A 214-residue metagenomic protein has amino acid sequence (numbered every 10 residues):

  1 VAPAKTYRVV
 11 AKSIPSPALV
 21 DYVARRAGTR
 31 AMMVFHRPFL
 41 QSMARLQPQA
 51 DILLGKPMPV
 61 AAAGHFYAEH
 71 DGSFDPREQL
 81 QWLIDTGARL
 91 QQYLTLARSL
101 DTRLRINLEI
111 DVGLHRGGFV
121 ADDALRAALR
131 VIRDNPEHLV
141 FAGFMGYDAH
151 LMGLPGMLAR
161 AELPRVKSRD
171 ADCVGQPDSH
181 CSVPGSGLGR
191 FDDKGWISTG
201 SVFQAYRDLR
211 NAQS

Functional and structural regions predicted by a protein language model:
V1-P3: N-terminal, Lys/Arg-enriched amphipathic/low-complexity engagement segments that precede the first folded domain
R8-L154: Active-site-proximal beta-alpha core segment in soluble small-molecule metabolic enzymes
R105, D111-S214: Active-site loop/helix belt of alpha/beta enzymes
